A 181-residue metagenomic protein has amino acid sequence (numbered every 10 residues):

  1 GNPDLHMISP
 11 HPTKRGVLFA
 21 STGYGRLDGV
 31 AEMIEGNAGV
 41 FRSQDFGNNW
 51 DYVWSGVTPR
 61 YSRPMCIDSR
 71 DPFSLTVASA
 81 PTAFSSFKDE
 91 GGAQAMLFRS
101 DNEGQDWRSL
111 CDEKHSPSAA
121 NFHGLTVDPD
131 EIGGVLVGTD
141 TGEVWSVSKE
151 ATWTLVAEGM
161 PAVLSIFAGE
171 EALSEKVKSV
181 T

Functional and structural regions predicted by a protein language model:
G1-T181: Extracellular glycan-interacting surfaces
